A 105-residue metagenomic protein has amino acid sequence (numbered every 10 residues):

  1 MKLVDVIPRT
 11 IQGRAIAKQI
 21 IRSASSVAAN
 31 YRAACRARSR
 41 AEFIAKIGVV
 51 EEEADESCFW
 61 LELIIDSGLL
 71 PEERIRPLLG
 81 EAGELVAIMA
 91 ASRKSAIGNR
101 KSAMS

Functional and structural regions predicted by a protein language model:
M1-S105: Amphipathic alpha-helical assembly/interaction segments
